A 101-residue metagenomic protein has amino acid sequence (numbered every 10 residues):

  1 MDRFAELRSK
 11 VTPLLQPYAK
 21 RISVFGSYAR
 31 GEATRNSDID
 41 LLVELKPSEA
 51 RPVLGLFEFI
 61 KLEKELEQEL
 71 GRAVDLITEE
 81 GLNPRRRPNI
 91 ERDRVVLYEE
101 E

Functional and structural regions predicted by a protein language model:
M1-R21, R30-R35, S48-E101: Catalytic core of pol beta-like nucleotidyltransferases
G26-Y28: Short helix-loop-helix/strand-helix junction enriched in hydrophobic and basic residues
S37-I39: Change "...and in nucleic-acid phosphodiester-cleaving endonucleases..." to "...and in nucleic-acid processing enzymes
L42-E44: Short hydrophobic/aromatic beta-strand micro-patches that form the beta-sheet surface supporting nucleotide- or nucleic
